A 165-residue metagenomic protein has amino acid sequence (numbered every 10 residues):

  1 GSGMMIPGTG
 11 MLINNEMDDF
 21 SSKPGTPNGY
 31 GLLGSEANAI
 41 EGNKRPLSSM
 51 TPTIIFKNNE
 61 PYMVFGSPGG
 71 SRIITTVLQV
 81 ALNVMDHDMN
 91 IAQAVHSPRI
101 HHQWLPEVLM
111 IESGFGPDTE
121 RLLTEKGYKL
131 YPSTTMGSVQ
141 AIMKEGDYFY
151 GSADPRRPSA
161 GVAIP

Functional and structural regions predicted by a protein language model:
G1-S133: Proteins synthesized as precursors that undergo proteolytic processing into mature forms
G114-P165: Cofactor-centric catalytic regions
